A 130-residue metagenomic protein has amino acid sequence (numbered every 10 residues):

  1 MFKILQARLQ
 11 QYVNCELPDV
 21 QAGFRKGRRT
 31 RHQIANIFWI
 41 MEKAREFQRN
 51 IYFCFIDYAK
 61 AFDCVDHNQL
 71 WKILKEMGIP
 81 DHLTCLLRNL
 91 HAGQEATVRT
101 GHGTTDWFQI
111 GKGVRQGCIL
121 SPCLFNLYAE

Functional and structural regions predicted by a protein language model:
M1-Y128: Conserved pre-catalytic core of RNA-dependent polymerases
